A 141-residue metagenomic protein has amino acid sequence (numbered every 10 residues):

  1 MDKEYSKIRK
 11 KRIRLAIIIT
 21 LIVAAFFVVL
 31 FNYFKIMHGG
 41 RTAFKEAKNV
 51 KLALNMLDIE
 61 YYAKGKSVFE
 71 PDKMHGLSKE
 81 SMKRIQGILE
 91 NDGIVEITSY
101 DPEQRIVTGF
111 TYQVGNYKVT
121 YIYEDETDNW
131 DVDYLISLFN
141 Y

Functional and structural regions predicted by a protein language model:
M1-R9: N-terminal Lys/Arg-rich, disordered targeting/topogenic segments
R9-K51: Amphipathic alpha-helical segments typified by the pilin-like N-terminal helix that continues immediately C-terminal
A16, L57, Y62, K73-M74: Short amphipathic alpha-helical patches
E46-G65: N-terminal alpha-helical signal peptides/signal-anchor transmembrane segments
K64-T127, S137-Y141: Extracellular/periplasmic head regions of type IV pilus-like filament subunits
W130-D131: N-terminal polybasic/positive-inside topogenic patches
